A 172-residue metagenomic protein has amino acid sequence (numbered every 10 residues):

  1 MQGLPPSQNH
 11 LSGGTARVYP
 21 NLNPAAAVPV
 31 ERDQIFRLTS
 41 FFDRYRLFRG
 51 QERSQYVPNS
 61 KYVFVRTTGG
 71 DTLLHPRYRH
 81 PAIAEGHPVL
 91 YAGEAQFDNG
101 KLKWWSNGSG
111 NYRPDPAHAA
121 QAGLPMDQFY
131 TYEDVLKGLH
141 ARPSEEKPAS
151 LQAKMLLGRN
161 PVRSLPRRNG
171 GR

Functional and structural regions predicted by a protein language model:
Q2-G171: Eukaryotic phosphoinositide-binding membrane-targeting regions
